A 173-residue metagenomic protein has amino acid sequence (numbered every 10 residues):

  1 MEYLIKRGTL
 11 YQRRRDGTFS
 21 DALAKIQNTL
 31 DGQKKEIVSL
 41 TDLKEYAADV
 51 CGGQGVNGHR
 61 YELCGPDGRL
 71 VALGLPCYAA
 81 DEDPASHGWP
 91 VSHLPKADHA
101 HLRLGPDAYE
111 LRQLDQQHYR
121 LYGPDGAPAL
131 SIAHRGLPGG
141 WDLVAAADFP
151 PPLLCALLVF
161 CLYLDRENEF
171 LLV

Functional and structural regions predicted by a protein language model:
M1-V173: Intrinsically disordered, low-complexity proline/glycine-rich segments
